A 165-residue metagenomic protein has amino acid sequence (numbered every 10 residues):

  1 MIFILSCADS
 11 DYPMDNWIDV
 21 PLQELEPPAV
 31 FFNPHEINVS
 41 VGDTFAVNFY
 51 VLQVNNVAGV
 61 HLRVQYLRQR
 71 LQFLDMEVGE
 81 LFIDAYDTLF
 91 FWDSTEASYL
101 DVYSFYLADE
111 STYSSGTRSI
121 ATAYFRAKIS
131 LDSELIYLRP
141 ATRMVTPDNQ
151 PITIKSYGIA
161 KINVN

Functional and structural regions predicted by a protein language model:
M1-C7: Sec-dependent bacterial lipoprotein signal peptides
C7-N165: Acidic, low-complexity intrinsically disordered segments
